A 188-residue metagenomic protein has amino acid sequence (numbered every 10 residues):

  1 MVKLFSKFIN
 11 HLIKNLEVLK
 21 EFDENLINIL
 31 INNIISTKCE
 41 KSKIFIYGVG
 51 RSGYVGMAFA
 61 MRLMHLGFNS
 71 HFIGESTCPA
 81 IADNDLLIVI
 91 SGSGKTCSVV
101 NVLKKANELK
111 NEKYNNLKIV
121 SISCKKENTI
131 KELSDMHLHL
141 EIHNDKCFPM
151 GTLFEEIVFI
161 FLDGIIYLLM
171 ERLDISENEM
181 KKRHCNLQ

Functional and structural regions predicted by a protein language model:
M1-F22: Generic N-terminal amphipathic, Lys/Arg-enriched alpha-helix
V2, E24-I27, E155: Amphipathic, non-membrane alpha-helical segments in soluble helical-bundle scaffolds
I9, I13, I27-I31, G56 (+3 more regions): A general structural signal for well-ordered alpha-helical segments in protein cores
I13-K20, K38, L169, L173: Structural signal for hydrophobic packing residues in well-ordered secondary-structure cores of soluble enzyme domains
L19-E40: A short, well-structured juxtamembrane/interface segment
F22-N25, L140, I175-E179: Generic macromolecular interface patches on structured domains
K43-I160, I166-L173: Glycine-rich phosphate-binding loops that contact phosphosugars or nucleotide phosphates
E171-Q188: A short, charged, Gly/Pro-tolerant segment at domain boundaries
